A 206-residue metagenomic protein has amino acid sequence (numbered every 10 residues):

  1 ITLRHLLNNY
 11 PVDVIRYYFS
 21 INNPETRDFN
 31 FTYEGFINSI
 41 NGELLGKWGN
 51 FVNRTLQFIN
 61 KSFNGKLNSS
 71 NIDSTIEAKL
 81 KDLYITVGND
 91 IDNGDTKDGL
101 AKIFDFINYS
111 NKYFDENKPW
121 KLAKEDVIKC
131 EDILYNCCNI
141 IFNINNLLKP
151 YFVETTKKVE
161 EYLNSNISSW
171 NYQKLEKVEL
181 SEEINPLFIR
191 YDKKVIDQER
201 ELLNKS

Functional and structural regions predicted by a protein language model:
I1-R4, E34, I85-N89, N146: Positions in alpha-helical segments
I1-S74, S165-L187, Y191: Catalytic adenosine-cofactor/nucleotide-binding cores of aminoacyl-tRNA synthetases and other
L6-Y10, F36-K47, I72-L80, D92-K102 (+2 more regions): Secondary-structure capping and boundary motifs in well-ordered enzyme cores
I15-Y18, T26-R27, V52, N60 (+8 more regions): Residue-level signal for secondary-structure boundary elements
L45-I59, L100, F104-I107, C138 (+1 more regions): Short, hydrophobic, well-ordered secondary-structure elements
V52-V87, I107-V127: Conserved, charged catalytic cores of large soluble enzymes
N89, G94, F104-S206: Basic, alpha-helical terminal appendages of large translation-related enzymes
